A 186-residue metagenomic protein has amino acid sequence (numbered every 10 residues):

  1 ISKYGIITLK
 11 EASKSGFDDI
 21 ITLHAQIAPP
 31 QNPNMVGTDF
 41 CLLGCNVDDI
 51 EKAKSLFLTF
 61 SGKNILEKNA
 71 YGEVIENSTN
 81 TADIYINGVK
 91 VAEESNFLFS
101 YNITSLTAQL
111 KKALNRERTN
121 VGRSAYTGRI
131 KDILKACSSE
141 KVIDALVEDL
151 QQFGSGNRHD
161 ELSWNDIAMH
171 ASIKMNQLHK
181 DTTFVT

Functional and structural regions predicted by a protein language model:
I1-A136: GHKL-type ATPase core
E94-N96, S100-S105, Q109-T186: Amphipathic alpha-helical coiled-coil/helical-bundle segments that mediate oligomerization/assembly and other
